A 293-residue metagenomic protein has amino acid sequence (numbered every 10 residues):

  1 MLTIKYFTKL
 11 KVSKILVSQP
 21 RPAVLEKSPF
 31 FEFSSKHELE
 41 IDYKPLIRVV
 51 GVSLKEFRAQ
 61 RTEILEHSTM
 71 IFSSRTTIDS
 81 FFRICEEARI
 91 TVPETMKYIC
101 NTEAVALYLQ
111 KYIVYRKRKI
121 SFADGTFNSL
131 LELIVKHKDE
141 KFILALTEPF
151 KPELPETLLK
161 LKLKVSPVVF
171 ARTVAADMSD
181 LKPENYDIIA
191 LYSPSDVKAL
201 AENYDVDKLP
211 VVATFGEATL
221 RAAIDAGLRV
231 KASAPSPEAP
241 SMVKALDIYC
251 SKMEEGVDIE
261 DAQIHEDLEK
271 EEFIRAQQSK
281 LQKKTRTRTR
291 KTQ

Functional and structural regions predicted by a protein language model:
L2-Q293: Signature of uroporphyrinogen-III synthase
